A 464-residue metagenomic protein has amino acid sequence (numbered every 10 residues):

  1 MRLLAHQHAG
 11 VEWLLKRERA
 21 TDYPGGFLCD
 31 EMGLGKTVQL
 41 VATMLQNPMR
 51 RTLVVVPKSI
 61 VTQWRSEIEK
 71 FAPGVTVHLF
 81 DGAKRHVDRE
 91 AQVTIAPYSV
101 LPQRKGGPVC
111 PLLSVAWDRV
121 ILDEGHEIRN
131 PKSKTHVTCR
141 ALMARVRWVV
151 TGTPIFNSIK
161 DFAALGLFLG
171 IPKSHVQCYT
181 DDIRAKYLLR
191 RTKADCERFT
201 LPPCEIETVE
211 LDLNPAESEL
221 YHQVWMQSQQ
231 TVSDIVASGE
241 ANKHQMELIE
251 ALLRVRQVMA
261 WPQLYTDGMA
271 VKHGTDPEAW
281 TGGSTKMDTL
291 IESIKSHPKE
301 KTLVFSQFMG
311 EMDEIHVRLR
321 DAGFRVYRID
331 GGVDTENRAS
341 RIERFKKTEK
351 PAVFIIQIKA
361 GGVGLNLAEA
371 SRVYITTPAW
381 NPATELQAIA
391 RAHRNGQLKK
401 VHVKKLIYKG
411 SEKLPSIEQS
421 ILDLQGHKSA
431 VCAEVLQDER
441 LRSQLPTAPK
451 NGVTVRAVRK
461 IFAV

Functional and structural regions predicted by a protein language model:
A5, L15-R19, P24, T37-V38 (+10 more regions): SF2 helicase/translocase NTPase motor core, specifically the RecA-like lobe 1 inter-motif segment between Walker
G25-C29, L53, L303: Short hydrophobic/aromatic beta-strand immediately N-terminal to the Walker A/P-loop
E31, Q39, Q46-P48, T200-E217 (+3 more regions): Conserved Helicase C-terminal RecA-like lobe
I95-A96, V100, V109, L113-S114 (+4 more regions): Inter-lobe coupling linker of SF2 helicases/translocases
S158, M312-H316, F354-S371, N381-L398: SF2 helicase motor core recognition
A164, L365-P378, H402-K405: A short beta-strand element within the Helicase C-terminal
W380-I389, H393-V464: A conserved SF2-helicase RecA2
